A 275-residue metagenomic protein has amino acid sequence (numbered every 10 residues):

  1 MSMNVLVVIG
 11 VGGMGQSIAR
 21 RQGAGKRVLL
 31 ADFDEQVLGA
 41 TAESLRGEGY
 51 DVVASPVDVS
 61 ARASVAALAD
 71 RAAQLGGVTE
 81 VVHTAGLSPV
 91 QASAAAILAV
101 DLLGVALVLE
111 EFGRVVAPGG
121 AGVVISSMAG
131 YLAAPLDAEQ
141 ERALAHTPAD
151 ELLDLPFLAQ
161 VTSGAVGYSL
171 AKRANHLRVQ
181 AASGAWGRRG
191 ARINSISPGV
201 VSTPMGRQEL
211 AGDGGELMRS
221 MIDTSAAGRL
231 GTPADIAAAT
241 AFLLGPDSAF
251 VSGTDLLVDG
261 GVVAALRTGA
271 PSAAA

Functional and structural regions predicted by a protein language model:
M1-L29, F33: Canonical Rossmann dinucleotide-binding motif of NAD(H)/NADP(H)-dependent dehydrogenases/reductases, specifically
L45-A63: Rossmann-fold cofactor-recognition segment
S60-G76: Conserved Rossmann-fold cofactor-binding substructure of NAD(P)-dependent oxidoreductases
V82-V90, V100, S126, G261: Conserved NAD(P)H cofactor-binding loop of Rossmann-fold oxidoreductase domains
P89-Q91, P118-R189, V200: Catalytic loop of short-chain dehydrogenase/reductase
R192, V251-G253: Short, small/polar-rich loop/turn modules that mediate ligand/substrate recognition or access, typified
P198-Q208: Short, flexible catalytic-loop segment of classical short-chain dehydrogenase/reductase
S225-I236, D247: A conserved structural motif in NAD(P)-dependent oxidoreductases
